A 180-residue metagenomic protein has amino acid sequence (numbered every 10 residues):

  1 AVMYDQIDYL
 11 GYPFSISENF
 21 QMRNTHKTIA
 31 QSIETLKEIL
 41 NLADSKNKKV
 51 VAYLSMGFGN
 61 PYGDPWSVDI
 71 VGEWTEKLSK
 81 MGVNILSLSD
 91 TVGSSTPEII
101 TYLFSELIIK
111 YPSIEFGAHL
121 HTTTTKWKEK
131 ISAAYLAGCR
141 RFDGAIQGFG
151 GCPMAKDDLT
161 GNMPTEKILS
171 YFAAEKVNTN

Functional and structural regions predicted by a protein language model:
A1-N180: Catalytic cores and adjacent flexible loops of soluble metabolic enzymes that perform enolate/carbanion chemistry on
